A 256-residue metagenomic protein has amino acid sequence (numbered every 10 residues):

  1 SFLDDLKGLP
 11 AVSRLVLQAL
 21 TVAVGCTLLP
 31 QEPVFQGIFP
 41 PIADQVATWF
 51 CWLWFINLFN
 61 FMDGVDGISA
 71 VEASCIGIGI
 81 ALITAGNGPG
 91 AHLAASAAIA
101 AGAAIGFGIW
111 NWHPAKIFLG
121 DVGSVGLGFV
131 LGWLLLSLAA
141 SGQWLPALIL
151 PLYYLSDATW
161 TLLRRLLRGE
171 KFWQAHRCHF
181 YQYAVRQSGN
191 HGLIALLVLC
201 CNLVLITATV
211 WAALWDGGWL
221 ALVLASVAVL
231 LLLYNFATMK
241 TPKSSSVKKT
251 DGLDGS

Functional and structural regions predicted by a protein language model:
S1-T159: "…together with the soluble PPM/PP2C metallo-phosphatase catalytic core" -> "…together with the soluble PPM/PP2C
P10, D63, G189-N190, G217: A helix-boundary/kink motif common to multi-pass secondary transporters, especially Major Facilitator Superfamily
Q18-T27, A104, I206-A208, A221-K240: Hydrophobic core of alpha-helical transmembrane segments in multi-pass integral membrane proteins
A70, N190-C201: Select subsegments of transmembrane alpha-helices in polytopic membrane proteins, especially boundary-proximal
S156-F172, A213, L232-P242: Membrane-helix cytosolic exit motif
W160-G192, K249, D254: Cytosolic, membrane-interface loops and tails of multi-pass inner-membrane proteins
L199-A213, G217: Alpha-helical transmembrane segments and their membrane-interface junctions in multi-pass membrane proteins
Y234-G252, S256: Membrane-interfacial segments at transmembrane helix termini in multi-pass membrane proteins
